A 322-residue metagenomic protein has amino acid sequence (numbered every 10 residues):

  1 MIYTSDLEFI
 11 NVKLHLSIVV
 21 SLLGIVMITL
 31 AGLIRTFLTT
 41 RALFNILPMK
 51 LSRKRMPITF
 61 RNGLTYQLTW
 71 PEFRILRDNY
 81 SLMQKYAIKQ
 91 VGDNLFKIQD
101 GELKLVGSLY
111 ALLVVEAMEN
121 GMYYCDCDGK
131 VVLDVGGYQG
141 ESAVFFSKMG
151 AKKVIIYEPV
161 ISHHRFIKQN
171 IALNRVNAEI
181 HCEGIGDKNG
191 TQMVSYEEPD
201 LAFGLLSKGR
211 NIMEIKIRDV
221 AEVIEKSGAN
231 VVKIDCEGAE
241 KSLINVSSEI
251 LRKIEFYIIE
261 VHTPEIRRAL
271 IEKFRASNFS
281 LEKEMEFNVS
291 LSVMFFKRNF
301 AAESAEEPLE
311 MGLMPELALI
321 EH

Functional and structural regions predicted by a protein language model:
M1-H322: Phosphate/nucleotide-binding beta-alpha loop and adjacent structural elements of enzyme active sites
